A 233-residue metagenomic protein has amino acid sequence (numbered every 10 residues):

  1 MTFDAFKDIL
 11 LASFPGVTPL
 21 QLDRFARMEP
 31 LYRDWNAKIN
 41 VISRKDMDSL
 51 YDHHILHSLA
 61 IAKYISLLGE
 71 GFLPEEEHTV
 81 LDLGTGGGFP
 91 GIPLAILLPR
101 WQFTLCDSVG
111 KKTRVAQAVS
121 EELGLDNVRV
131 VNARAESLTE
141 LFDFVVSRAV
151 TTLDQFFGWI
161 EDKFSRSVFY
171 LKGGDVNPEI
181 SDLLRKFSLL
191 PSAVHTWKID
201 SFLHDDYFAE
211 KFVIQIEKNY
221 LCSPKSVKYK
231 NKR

Functional and structural regions predicted by a protein language model:
M1-E75, K111-R114, A118-D126: Class I SAM-dependent transferase core
Y32, L94, K172, I216: Residue-level signal for inorganic ion chemistry
L59-S147, F157-G158: Conserved SAM/SAH cofactor-binding pocket of Class I
Q102, N127-R129, S167, S192-H195: Conserved beta-strand segments of alpha/beta enzyme cores
F157-V168: A short glycine-rich, Lys/Arg-flanked "PGG" loop and its adjoining helix->strand segment in the class I
R166-P178: Conserved beta-strand signature within the Rossmann-like core of class I S-adenosyl-L-methionine
D175-R233: Active-site capping/gating segments
